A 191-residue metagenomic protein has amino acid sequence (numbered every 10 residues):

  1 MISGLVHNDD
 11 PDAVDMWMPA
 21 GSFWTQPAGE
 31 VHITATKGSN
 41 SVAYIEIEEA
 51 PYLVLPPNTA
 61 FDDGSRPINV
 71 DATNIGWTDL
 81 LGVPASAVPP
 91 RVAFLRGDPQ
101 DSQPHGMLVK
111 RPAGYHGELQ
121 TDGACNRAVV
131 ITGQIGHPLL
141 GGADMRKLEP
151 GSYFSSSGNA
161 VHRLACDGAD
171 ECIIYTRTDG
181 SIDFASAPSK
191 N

Functional and structural regions predicted by a protein language model:
M1-P11, R111-G141: Glycine- and acidic-residue-biased ligand/ion/polar-headgroup-sensing regions
L5-G29, D98, L139-A160: Short acidic-glycine-tyrosine-enriched beta hairpin
P11-D12, T36-K37, L55-N58, Q120-D122 (+2 more regions): Short, solvent-exposed loop/turn and secondary-structure capping segments
P11-V14, F23-T25, G38-V42, P51-L53 (+3 more regions): Histidine-/acidic-rich catalytic cores in large beta-rich domains
A13, A28-P51, E149, G158-I182: Ligand-binding loop in jelly-roll beta-barrel domains
T36, Q100-Q103, E118-N126, A165-G168: Short, low-complexity cationic-aromatic patches
L53-Q103, S189-N191: A short, N-terminal "cap"/entry segment at the start of jelly-roll beta-barrel domains of the cupin/DSBH fold
P104-L108: Intrinsic, low-complexity N-terminal interaction/targeting segments
